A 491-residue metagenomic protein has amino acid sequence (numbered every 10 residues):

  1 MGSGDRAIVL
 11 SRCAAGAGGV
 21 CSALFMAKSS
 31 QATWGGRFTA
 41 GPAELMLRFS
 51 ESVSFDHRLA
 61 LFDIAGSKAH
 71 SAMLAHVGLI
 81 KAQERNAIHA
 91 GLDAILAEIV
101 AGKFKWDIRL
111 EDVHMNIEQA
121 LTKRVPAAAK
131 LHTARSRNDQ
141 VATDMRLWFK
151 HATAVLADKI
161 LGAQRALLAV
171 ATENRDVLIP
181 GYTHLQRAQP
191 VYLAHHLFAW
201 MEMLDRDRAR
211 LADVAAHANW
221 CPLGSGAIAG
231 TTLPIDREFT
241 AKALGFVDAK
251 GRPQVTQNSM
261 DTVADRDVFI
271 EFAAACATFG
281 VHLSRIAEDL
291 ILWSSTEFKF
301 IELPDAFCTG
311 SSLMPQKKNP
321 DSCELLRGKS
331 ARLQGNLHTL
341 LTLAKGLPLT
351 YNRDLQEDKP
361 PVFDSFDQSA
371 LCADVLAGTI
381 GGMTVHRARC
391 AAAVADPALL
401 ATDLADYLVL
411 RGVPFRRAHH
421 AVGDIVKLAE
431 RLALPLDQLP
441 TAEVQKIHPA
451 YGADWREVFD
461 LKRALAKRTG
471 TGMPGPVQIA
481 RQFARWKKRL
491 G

Functional and structural regions predicted by a protein language model:
F25-G230, I235-K242, T309-G310, D321 (+4 more regions): A helix-coil-helix interface module used to build multimeric assemblies and to scaffold catalytic/cofactor sites
A27-F62, G66, A127, M314-G491: Glycine-rich cofactor/substrate-binding loops
L79-I80, F104, K299, P414 (+1 more regions): Conserved hydrophobic residue
R146-A152, A157, T172, P180 (+5 more regions): Charged, flexible cofactor/metal-binding loops and thiol motifs
